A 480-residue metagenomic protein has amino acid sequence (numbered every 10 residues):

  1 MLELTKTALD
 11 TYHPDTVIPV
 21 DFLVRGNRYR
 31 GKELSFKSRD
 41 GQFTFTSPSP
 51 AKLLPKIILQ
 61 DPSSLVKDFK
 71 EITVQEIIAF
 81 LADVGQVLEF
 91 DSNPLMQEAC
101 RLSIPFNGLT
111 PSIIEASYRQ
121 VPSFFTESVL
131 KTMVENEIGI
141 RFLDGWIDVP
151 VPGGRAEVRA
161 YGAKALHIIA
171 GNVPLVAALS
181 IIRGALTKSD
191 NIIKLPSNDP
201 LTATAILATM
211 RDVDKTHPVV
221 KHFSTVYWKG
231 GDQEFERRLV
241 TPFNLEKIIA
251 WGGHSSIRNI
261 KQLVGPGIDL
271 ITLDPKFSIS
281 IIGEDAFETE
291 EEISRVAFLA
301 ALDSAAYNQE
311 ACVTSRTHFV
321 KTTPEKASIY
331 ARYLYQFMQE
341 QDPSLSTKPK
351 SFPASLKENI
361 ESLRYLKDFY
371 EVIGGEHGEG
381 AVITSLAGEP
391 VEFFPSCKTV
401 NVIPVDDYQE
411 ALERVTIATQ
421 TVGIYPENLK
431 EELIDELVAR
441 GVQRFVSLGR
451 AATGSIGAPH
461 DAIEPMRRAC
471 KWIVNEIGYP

Functional and structural regions predicted by a protein language model:
M1-A160: N-terminal Rossmann-like NAD(P)+-binding subdomain of aldehyde/semialdehyde dehydrogenases
I77, K188, I248, I282 (+2 more regions): Residue-level signal for inorganic ion chemistry
L130-V213: Conserved small-residue-rich beta-alpha loop and adjacent elements that most often cradle the phosphate/pyrophosphate
V149-L166, W228-L239, G380-F394: Donor nucleotide-activated moiety binding/catalytic core segment of transferases that use nucleotide-activated donors
A177, S256-R258, K430-E431: Short, well-ordered alpha-helical microsegments
I192-N198, G423-Y425, S447: Short internal beta-strands
D214-T317, A452-P480: Conserved NAD(P)+-binding/catalytic subdomain of aldehyde/semialdehyde dehydrogenases
S294, F298, A306-G423, E431-G478: NAD(P)-dependent aldehyde/semialdehyde dehydrogenase
